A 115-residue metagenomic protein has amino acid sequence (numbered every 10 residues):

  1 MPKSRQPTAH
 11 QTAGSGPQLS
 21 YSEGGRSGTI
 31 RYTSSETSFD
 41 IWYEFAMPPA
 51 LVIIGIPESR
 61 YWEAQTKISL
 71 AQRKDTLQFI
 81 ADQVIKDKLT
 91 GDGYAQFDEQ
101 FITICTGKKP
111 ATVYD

Functional and structural regions predicted by a protein language model:
M1, S15, E36, P49 (+2 more regions): Intrinsic-disorder/low-complexity loop/linker signature
M1-Q18, L77, K108-K109: Short, basic/low-complexity N-terminal boundary segments at the transition from targeting/disordered tails
T8-Q11, Y32, K74-D75, D82: A short linear-motif detector with a strong N-terminal bias
H10-P48: Amphipathic, interaction-prone secondary-structure segments
T12-G14, S22-R26, I53, L89-G91 (+1 more regions): Intrinsically disordered, low-complexity segments enriched in small/polar residues
G14, E36, I54-G55, Q72: Short linear sequence motifs
M47-P57: Short, surface-exposed linear segments at secondary-structure transitions and domain or protein termini
G55-D115: Acidic, low-complexity intrinsically disordered segments
